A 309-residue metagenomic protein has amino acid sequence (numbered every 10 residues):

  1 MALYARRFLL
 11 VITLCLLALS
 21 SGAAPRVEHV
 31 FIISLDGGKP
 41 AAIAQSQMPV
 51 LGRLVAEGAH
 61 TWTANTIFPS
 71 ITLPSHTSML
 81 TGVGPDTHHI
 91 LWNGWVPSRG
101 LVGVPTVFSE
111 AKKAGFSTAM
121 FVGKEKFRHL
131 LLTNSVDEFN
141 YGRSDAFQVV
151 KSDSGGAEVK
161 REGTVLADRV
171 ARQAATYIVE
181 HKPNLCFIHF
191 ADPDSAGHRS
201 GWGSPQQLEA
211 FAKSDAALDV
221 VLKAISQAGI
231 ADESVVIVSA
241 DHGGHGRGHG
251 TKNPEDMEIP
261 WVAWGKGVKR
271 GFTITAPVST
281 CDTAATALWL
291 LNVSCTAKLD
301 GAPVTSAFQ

Functional and structural regions predicted by a protein language model:
R7-A18: Bacterial N-terminal signal peptides
V30-S34, T61-T63, S78-L80, E110 (+6 more regions): Structural recognition of the beta-strand scaffold that forms the well-ordered cores of secreted hydrolase catalytic
F31-S34, V50, K213-P254, A287: Metal-dependent active-site segment of extracytoplasmic phospho-/sulfohydrolases and closely related
A41-S75, V83, S117: Short, structured active-site-proximal loop/turn typified by the sulfatase FGly-forming signature C/S-X-P-X-R
L80, K252-S294, T305: Substrate-binding rim/cap in mid-to-C-terminal beta-strand-loop elements of soluble/periplasmic
D86-N93, R99-E162: Catalytic-site neighborhoods of secreted/periplasmic enzymes that process anionic sulfate/phosphate groups
G94-S98, Q207-L208, R247-G248, V268-P277: Active-site rim elements
T133-S135, F147-K151, R172-A216, V220: Active-site His/acidic residue clusters
